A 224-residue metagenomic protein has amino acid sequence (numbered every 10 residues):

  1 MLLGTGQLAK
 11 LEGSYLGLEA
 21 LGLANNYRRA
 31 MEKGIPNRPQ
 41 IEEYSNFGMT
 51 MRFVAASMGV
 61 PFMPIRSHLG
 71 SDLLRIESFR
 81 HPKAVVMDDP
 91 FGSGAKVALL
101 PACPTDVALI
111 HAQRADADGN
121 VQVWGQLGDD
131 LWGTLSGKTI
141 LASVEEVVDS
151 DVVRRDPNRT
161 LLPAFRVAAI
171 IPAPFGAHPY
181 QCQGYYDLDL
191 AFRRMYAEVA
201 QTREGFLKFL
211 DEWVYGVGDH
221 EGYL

Functional and structural regions predicted by a protein language model:
M1-L224: Conserved alpha/beta enzyme-core scaffold
